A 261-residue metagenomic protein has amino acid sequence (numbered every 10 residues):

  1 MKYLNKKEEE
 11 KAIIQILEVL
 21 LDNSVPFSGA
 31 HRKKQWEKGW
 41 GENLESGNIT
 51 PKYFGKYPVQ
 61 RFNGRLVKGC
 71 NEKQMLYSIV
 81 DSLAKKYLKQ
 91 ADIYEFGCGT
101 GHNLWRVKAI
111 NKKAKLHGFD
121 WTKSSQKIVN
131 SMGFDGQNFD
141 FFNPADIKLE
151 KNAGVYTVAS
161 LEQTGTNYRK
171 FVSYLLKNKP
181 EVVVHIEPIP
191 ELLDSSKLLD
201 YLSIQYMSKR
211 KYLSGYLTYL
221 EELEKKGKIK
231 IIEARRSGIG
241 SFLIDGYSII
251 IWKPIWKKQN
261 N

Functional and structural regions predicted by a protein language model:
M1-V80, D200, S208-K211, E222 (+3 more regions): N-terminal accessory regions of S-adenosyl-L-methionine
S82-L88: Glycine-rich helix-loop-beta junction characteristic of Rossmann-like nucleotide cofactor-binding loops
Q90-G99: Conserved class I S-adenosyl-L-methionine
T100-N143: Class I SAM-dependent methyltransferase SAM/SAH-binding core
P144-L149: Short conserved loop adjoining the S-adenosyl-L-methionine
A153-N167: A short SAM/SAH-binding and catalytic strip from SAM-dependent methyltransferases
K170-E181: A short glycine-rich, Lys/Arg-flanked "PGG" loop and its adjoining helix->strand segment in the class I
P180-L192: Conserved beta-strand signature within the Rossmann-like core of class I S-adenosyl-L-methionine
